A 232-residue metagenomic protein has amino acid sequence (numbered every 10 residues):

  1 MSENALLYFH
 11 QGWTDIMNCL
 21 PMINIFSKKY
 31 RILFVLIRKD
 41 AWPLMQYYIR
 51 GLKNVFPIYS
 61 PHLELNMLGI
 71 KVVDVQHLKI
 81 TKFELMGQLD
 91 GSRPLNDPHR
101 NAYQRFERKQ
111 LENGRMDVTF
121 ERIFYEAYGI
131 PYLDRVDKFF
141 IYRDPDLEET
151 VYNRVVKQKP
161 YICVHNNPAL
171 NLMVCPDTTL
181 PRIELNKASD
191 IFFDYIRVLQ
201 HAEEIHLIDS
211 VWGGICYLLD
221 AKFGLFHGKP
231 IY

Functional and structural regions predicted by a protein language model:
M1-Y232: Catalytic machinery of carbohydrate-active enzymes, primarily nucleotide-sugar-dependent glycosyltransferases
